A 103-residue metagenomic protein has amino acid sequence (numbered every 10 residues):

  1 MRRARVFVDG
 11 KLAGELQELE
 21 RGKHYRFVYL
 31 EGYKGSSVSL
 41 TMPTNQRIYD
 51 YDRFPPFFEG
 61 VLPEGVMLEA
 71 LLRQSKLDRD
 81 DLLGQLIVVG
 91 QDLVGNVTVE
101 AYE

Functional and structural regions predicted by a protein language model:
M1-E103: Phosphate/dinucleotide-binding and metal-coordinating scaffold of catalytic cores in nucleotide-dependent enzymes
